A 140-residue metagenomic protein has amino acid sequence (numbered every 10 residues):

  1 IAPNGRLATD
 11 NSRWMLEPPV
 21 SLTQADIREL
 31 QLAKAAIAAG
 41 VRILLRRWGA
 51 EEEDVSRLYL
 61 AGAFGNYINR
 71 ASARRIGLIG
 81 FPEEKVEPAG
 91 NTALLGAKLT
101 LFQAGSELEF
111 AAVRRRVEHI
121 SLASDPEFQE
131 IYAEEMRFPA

Functional and structural regions predicted by a protein language model:
I1-A140: Helical "lid/coupling" subdomains associated with nucleotide-phosphate turnover
